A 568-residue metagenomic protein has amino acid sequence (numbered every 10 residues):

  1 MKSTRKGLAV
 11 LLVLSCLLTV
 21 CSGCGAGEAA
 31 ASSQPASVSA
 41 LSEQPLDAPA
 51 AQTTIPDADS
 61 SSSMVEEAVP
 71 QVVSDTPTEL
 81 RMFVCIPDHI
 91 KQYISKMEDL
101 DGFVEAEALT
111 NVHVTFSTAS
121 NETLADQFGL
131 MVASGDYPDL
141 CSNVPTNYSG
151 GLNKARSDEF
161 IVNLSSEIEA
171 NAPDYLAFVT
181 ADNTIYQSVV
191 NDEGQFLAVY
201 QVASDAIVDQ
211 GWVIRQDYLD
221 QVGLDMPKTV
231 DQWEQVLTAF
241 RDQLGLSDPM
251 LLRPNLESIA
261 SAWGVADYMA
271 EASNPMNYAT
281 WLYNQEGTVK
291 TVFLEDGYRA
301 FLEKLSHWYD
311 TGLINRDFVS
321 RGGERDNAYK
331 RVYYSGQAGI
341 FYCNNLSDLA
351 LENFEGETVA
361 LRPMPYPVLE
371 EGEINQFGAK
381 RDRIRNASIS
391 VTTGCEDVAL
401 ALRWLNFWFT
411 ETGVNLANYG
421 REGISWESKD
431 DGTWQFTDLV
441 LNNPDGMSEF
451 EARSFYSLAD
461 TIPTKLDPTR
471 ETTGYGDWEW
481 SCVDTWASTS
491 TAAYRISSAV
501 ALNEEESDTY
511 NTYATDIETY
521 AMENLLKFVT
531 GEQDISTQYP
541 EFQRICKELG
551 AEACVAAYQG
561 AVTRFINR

Functional and structural regions predicted by a protein language model:
S3, L12, C16, C24-R568: Extracytoplasmic/secretory soluble proteins
